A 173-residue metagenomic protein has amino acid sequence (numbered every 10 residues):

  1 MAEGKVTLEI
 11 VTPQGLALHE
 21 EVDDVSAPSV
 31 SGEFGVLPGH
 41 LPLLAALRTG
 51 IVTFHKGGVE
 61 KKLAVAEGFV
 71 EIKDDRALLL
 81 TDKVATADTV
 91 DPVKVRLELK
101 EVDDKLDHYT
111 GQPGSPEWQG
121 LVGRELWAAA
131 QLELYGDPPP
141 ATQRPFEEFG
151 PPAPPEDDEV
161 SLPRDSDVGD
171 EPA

Functional and structural regions predicted by a protein language model:
M1-K62: A positional/architectural concept
K5, G35-L37, D103, E125-A128: Secondary-structure boundary/capping motif
L37, G57, I72, P138 (+1 more regions): Generic signature of intrinsically disordered, low-complexity segments enriched in small/polar residues
T53-K56, E60-A64, F69-Q119: Extended, positively charged loop/linker patches that create polyanion-binding surfaces
H108-A173: Intrinsically disordered, low-complexity charged/polar segments
